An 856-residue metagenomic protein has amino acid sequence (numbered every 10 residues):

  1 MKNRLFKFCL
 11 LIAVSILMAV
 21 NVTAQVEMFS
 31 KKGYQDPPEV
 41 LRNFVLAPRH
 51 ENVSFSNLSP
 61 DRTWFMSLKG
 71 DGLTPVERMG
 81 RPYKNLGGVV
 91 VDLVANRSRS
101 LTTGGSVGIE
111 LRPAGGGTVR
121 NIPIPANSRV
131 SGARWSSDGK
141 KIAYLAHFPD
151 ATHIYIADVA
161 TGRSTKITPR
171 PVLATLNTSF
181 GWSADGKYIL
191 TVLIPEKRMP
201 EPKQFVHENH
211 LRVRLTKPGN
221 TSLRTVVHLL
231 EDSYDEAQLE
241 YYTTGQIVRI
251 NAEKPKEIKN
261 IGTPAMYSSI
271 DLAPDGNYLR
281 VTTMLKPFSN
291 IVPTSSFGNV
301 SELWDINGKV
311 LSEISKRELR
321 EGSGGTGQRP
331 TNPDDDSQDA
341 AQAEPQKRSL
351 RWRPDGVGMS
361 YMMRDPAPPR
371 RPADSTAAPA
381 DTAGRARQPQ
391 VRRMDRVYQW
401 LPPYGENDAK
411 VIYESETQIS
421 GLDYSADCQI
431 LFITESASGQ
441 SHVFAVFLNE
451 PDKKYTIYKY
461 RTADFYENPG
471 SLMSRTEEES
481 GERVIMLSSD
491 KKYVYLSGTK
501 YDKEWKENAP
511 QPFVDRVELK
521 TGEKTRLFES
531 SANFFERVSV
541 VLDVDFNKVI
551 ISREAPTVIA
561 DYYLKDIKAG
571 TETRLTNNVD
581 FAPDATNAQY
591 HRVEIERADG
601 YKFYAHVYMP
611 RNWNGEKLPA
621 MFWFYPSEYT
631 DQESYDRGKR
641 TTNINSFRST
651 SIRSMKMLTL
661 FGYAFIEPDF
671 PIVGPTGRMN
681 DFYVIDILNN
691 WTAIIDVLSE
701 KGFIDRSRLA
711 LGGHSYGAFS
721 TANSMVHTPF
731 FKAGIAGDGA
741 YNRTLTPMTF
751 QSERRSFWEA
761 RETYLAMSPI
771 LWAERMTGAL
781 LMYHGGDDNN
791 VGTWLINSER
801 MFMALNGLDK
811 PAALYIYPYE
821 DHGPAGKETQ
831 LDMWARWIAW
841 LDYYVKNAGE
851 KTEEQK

Functional and structural regions predicted by a protein language model:
M1-L10: Bacterial N-terminal signal peptides that target proteins for export
N3, A47-H50, L173, A766 (+2 more regions): Membrane-interface junctions
K7, A24-T571, F581-N587, K602 (+2 more regions): Beta-propeller folds
C9-N21: Bacterial N-terminal signal peptides
V22-A24, Y819: Intrinsic low-complexity/disordered segments
N277, L285-K286, D335, Q346 (+8 more regions): Serine-hydrolase catalytic core recognition
